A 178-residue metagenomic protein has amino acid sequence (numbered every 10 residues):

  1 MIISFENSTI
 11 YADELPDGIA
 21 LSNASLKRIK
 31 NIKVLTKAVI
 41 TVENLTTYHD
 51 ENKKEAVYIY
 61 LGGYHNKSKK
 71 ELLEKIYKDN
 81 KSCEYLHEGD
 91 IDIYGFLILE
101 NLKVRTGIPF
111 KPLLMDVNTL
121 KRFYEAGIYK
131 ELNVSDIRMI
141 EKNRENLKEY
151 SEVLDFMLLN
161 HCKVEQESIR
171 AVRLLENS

Functional and structural regions predicted by a protein language model:
M1-Y60, H65-K78, S82, Y94 (+2 more regions): Nucleic-acid enzyme cleavage-core boundary/entry regions
V39, E84-L86, K111: A structural signal for isolated positions on well-ordered beta-strands in alpha/beta enzyme cores
I59, K111-L113: General small-molecule cofactor/ligand-binding pocket signal
E88-Y94: Extended C-terminal subregions enriched in glycine
L99-E100: Histidine/acidic-residue-rich catalytic or RNA/ligand-binding cores of hydrolases and nuclease-related proteins
R105-K111: Structural alpha-beta junctions
